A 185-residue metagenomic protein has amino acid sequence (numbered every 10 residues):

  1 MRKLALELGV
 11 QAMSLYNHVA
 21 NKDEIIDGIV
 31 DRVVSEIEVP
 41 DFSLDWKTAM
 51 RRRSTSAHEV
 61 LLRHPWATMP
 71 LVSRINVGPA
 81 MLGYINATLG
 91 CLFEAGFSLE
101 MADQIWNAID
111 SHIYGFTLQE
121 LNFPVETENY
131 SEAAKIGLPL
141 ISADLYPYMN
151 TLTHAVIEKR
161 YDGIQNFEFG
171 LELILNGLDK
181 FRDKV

Functional and structural regions predicted by a protein language model:
M1-E24, G28: Helix-turn-helix
E24, G28-V60, Y148, F169-L173 (+1 more regions): N-terminal hydrophobic signal/anchor transmembrane helix of membrane proteins
E24, R52, G83, A87 (+3 more regions): Amphipathic alpha-helical interaction segments
G28, R32, S73-R74, A108 (+2 more regions): Short acidic/histidine-centered micro-motifs embedded in hydrophobic/aromatic stretches that mark compact functional
I37, P65, M69, F116-P124 (+1 more regions): Short amphipathic alpha-helical interaction/hinge segments
E38-G83, L99-A102, I109: Hydrophobic alpha-helical connector segments
N86-V125, N129-I136: A contiguous pocket-lining binding segment that forms or flanks enzyme active sites
E94, N122-V185: C-terminal peripheral helix-coil segments that are non-catalytic and often amphipathic
